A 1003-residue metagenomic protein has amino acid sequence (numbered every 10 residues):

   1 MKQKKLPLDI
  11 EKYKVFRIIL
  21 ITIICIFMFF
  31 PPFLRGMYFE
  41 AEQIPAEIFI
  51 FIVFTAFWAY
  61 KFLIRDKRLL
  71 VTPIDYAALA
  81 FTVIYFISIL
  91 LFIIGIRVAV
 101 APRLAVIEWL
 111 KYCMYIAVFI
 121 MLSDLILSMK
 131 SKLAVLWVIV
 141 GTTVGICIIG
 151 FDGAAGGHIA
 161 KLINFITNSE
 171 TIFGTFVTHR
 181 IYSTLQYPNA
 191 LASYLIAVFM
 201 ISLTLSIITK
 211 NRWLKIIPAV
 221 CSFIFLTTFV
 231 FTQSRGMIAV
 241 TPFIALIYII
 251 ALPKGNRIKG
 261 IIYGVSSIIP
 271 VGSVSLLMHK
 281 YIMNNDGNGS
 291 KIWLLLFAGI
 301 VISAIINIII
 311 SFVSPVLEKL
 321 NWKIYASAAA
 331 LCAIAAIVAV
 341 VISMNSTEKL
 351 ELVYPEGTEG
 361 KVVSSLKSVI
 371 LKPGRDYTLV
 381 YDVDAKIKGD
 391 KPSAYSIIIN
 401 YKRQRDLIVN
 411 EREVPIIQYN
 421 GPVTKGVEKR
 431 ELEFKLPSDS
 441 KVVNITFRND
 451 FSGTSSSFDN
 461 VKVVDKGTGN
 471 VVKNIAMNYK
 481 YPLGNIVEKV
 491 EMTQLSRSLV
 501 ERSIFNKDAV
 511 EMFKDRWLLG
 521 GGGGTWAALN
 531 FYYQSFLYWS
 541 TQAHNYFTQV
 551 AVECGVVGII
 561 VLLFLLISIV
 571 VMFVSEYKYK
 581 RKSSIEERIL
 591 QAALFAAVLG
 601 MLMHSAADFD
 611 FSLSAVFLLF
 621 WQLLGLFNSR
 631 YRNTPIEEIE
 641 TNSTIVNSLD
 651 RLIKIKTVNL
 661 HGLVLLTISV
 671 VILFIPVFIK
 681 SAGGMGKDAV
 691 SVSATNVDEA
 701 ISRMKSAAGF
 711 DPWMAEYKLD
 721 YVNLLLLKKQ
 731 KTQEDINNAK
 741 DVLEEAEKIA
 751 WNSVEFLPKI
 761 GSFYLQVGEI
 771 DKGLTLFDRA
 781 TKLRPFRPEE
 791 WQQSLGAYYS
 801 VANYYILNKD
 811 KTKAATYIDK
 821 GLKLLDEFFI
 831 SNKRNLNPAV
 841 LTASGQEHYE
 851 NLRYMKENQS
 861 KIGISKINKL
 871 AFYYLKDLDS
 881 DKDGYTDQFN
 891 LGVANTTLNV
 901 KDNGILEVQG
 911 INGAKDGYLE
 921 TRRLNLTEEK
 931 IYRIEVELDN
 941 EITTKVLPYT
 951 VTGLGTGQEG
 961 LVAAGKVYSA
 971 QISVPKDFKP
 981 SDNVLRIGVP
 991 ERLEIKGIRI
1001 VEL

Functional and structural regions predicted by a protein language model:
M1-I107, L125-V140, L205-A219, T241 (+18 more regions): Transmembrane signal-anchor hairpin modules in multi-pass inner-membrane enzymes, especially those that act on
F29-F39, Y546-C554, L590-W621: Membrane helix-loop boundary segments at the extracytoplasmic
H158, Y187, V471, A476 (+3 more regions): TM-adjacent membrane-interface loops and short helices in multi-pass inner/ER membrane proteins
A160-F199, N284-L295, Q418-N420, G426-E428 (+1 more regions): Membrane-interface segments at transmembrane-helix junctions in multi-pass inner-membrane proteins
F199-S202, F223, I238-I250, L566-I569 (+1 more regions): Hydrophobic transmembrane alpha-helices of multi-pass, membrane-embedded glycosylation machinery
I217, A251, V556-A592: Hydrophobic transmembrane alpha-helices and their immediate junctions
V220-Q233, G600-A606: Membrane-interface alpha helices of multi-pass inner-membrane proteins
V353-E488, M492-S498, V690-L1003: C-terminal luminal/periplasmic domains and tails of membrane-associated envelope-modifying transferases
